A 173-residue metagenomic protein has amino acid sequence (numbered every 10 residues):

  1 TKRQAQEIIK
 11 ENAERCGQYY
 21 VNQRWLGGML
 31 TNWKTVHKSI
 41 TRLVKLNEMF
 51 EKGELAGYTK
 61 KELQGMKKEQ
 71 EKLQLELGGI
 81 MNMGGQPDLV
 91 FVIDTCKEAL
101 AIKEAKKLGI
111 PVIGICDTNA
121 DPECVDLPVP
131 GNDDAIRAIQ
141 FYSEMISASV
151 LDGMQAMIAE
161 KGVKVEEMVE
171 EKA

Functional and structural regions predicted by a protein language model:
T1-K2, N12, T35, G79-G84 (+3 more regions): Replace "in large, NTP-powered and nucleic-acid-processing enzymes" with "in large, NTP-powered factors and other
T1-R3, Q18, Q23-G28, T95-K97 (+3 more regions): Short, ordered loop/turn segments at secondary-structure junctions
Q4-I8, L100: Phosphate- and divalent-cation-binding pockets in alpha/beta enzyme and binding domains that engage nucleotide-derived
I8, N12-M66: Long, charge-dense
V44-E54, K67-Q70, Q74-L77, M81-G84 (+2 more regions): Short, well-ordered alpha-helical segments in soluble proteins
K60-V92, C96-I113, D117: Extended, charged alpha-helical interaction scaffolds
A101-K103, L108-A159: Short glycine/threonine-rich loop/turn motifs
D152-A173: Intrinsically disordered, compositionally biased charged tails
